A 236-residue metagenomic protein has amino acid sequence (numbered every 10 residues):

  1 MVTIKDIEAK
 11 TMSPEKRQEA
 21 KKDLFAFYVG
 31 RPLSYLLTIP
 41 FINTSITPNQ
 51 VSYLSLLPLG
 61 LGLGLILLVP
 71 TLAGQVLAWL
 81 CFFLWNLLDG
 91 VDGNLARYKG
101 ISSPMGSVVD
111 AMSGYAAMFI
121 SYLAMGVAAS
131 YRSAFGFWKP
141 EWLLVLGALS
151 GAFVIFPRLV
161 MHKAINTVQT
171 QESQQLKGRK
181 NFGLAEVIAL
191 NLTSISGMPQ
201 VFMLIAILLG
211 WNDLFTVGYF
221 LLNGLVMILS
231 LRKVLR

Functional and structural regions predicted by a protein language model:
V2-T38, A111-R236: A feature for the membrane-embedded catalytic helix bundles of lipid/isoprenoid biosynthetic enzymes
P32-S52: Short, contiguous, helix-prone interaction/anchoring segments in small proteins
I39-P40, G60-L67, V201-I205: Alpha-helical transmembrane segments of multipass membrane proteins
I39-P40, G93-Y98, L231-R232: C-terminal ends of transmembrane helices
P40, F82-W85, S103, G147 (+1 more regions): A generic hydrophobic-helix recognition signal that picks specific residues within alpha-helical hydrophobic
T47, V51, A73-G74, G106 (+3 more regions): Membrane-interface starts of transmembrane alpha-helices
P48-M105, Y122: Membrane-embedded alpha-helical segments that form the functional core of polytopic membrane enzymes, especially those
P104-M112: Membrane-interface alpha-helices at helix entry/exit sites of multi-pass transporters
